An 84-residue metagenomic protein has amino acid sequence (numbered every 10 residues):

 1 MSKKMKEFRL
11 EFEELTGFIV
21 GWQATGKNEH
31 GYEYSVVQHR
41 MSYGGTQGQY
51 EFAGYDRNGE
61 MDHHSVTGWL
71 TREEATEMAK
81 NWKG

Functional and structural regions predicted by a protein language model:
S2-G84: Catalytic phosphate/metal-binding cores of nucleic-acid and nucleotide-processing enzymes, i.e., regions that mediate
